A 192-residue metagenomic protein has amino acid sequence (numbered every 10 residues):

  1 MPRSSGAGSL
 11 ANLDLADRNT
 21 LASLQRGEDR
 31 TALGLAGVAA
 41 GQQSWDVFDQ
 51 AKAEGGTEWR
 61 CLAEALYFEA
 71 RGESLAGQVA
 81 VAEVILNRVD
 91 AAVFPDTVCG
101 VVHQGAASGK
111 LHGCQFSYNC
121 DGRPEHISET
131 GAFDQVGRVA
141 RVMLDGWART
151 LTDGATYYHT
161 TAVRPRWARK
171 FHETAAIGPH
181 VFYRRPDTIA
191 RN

Functional and structural regions predicted by a protein language model:
M1-S5: Long, low-complexity intrinsically disordered regions
G6, L21-N192: Bacterial extracytoplasmic/cell-wall-associated proteins, especially those involved in peptidoglycan
